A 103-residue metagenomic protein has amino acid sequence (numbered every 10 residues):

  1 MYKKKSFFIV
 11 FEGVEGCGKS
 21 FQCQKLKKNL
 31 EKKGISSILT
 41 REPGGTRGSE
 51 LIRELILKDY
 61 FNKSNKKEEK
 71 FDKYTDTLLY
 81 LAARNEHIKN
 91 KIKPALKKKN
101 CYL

Functional and structural regions predicted by a protein language model:
M1-K5: Phosphate-binding P-loop
S6-F7, I35: Nucleotide donor/acceptor-binding cores
I9-F11: Hydrophobic anchor at the beta1->P-loop junction of P-loop NTPases
E15: The conserved Walker
K19: Conserved lysine of the Walker
Q22, L26: Hydrophobic positions on the alpha1 helix immediately C-terminal to the Walker A/P-loop
I35-L103: ATP-dependent small-molecule kinase phosphotransfer cores that center on conserved nucleotide phosphate-binding segments
